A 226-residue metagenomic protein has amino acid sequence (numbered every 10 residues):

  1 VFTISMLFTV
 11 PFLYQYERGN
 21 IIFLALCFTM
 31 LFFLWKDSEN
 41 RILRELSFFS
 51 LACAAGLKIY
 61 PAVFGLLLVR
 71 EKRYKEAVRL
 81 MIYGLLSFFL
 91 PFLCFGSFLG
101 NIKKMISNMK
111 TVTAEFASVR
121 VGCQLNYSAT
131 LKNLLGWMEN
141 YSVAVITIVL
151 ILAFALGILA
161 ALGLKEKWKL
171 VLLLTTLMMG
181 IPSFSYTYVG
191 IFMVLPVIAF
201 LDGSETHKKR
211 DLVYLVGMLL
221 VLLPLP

Functional and structural regions predicted by a protein language model:
V1-L46, E71-Y188, V194: Primarily membrane-embedded glycan-assembly and transfer machineries that use lipid-linked glycans
P11, P61, P91, P196 (+1 more regions): Proline-rich intrinsically disordered, low-complexity coils
F49-L68, P182-F192: Transmembrane helices and adjacent periplasmic/lumenal helix-loop junctions of polyprenol-phosphate-dependent
V69-R73, P196, F200, S204: Active-site catalytic pocket residues across diverse enzymes, especially alpha/beta-hydrolases
A199-P226: Aromatic-enriched
